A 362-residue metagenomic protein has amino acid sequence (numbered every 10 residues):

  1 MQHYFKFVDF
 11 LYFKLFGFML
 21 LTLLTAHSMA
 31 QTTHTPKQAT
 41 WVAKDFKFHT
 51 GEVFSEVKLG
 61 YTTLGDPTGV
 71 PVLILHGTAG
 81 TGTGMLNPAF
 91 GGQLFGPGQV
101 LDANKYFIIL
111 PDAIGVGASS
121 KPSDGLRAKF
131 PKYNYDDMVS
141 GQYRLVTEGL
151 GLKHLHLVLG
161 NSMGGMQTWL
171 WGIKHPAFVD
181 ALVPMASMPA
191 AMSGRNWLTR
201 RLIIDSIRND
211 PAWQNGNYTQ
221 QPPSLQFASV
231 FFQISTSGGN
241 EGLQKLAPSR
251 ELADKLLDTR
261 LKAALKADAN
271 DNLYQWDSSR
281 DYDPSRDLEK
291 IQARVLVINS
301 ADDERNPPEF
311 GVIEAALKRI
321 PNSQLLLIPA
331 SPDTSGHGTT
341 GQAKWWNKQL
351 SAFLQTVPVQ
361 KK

Functional and structural regions predicted by a protein language model:
T62-D124, V312: N-terminal cap/lid subdomain of alpha/beta-hydrolase-fold enzymes
D136-H156: Conserved acidic catalytic loop of the alpha/beta-hydrolase fold
H154-S193: Conserved hydrolase catalytic core segment
F178-K262: Alpha/beta-hydrolase-fold enzymes
D271-D287: Active-site nucleophile elbow and catalytic-triad environment of alpha/beta-hydrolase enzymes
I291, V297-N299: Short beta-strand/loop motif that positions the catalytic acidic residue of the alpha/beta-hydrolase fold
E304-G311: Conserved alpha/beta-hydrolase "acid-adjacent" motif
S323-K362: Catalytic active-site module of serine/aspartate enzymes centered on a nucleophile-bearing elbow/loop
